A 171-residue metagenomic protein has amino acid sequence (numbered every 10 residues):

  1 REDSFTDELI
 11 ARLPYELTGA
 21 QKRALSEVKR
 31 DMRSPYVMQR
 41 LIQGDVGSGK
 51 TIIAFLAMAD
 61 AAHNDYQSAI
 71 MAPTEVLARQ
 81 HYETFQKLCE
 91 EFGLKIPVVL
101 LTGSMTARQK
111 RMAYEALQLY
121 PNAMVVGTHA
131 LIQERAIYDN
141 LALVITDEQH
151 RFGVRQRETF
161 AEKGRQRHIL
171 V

Functional and structural regions predicted by a protein language model:
R1-A69: Pre-Walker A segment
S4, E75-A78, S104-A107, A130-Q133 (+1 more regions): Conserved nucleotide-binding/hydrolysis micro-motifs of P-loop NTPases
G44, T128-H129, D147-E148: Walker B catalytic acidic pair
L56-D60, D139-L141, R151-L170: Short, conserved "post-DEAD/DEAH" coupling segment immediately C-terminal to helicase motif II within the SF2/RecA-like
D65-A69, P97, Y120-M124, N140-L143 (+1 more regions): Loop/turn-to-beta-strand initiation segments
Q67-T74, L101: Conserved RecA-like ASCE P-loop NTPase motor core of nucleic-acid helicases/translocases
L77-A116: Conserved helix-turn-beta segment of the N-terminal RecA-like "Helicase ATP-binding" lobe in SF1/SF2 helicases
L101-V125, I132-L141: Conserved motor-coupling elements within RecA-like helicase/translocase cores
